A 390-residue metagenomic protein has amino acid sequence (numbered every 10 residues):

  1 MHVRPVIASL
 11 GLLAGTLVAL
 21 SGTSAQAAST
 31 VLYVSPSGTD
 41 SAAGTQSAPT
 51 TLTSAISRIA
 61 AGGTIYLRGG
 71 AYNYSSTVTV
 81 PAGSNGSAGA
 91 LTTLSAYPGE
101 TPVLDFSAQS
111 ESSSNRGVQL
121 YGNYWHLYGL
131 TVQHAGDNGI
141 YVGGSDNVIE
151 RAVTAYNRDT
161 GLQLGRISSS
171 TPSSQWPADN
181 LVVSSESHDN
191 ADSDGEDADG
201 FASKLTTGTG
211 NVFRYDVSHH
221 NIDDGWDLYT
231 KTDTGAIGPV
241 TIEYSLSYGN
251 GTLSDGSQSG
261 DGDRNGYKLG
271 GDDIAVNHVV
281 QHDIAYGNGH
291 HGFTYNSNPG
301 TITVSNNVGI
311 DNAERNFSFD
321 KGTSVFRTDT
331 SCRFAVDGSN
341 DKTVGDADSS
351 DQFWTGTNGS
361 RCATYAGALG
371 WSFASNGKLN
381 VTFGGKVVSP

Functional and structural regions predicted by a protein language model:
M1-A27: Secretory targeting and sorting signals
A28-L32: Cleaved targeting-peptide boundary
V34-S35, R68, S95, D105 (+4 more regions): Residue-level detector of conserved, well-ordered beta-strand and adjacent loop positions that form binding/recognition
P36-R68, N73-Y74, T79: Acidic Gly/Asp/Thr-rich repetitive segments characteristic of extracellular carbohydrate-active and adhesion proteins
P49, Y66-G69, N85-G136, A191: Right-handed parallel beta-helix/beta-spiral solenoid domain characteristic of secreted/periplasmic
S75-A82, F106-V118, H134-Y141, R158-P177 (+5 more regions): Extracellular beta-strand/beta-solenoid scaffold signature
L91, Y97-E100, N123-H134, D146-D159 (+9 more regions): Right-handed parallel beta-helix
T93, F201, N312-A313, F319-P390: Acidic, glycine- and Ser/Thr-rich low-complexity intrinsically disordered tracts in extracellular/secreted proteins
